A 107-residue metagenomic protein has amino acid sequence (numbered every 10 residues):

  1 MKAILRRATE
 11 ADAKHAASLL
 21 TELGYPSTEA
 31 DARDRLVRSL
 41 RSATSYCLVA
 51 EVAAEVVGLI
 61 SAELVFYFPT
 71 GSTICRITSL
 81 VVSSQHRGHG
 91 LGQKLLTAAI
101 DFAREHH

Functional and structural regions predicted by a protein language model:
A3, R7-S72, T78, L96-T97: Acetyl-CoA-dependent GNAT
L80-R87: A short, internal acetyl-CoA/4′-phosphopantetheine-binding micro-motif in the GNAT/acyltransferase core
S83, K94-H107: Conserved acyl-CoA
G90: Glycine-rich phosphate-binding loop
